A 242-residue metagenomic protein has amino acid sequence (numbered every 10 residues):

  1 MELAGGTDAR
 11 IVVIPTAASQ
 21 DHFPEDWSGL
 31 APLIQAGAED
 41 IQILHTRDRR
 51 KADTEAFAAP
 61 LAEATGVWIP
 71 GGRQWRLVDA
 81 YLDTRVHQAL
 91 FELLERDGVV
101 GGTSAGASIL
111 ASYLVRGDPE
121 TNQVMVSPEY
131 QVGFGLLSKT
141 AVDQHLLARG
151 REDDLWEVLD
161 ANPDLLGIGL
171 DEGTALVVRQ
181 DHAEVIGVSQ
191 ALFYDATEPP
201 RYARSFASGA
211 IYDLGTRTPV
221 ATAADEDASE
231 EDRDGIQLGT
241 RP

Functional and structural regions predicted by a protein language model:
M1-T7, A17-W27, P32-Q35, V115-P242: C-terminal and late-domain segments of enzyme folds
V12, A18-E63, I69, R76: Portal/gating segments that form or line small-molecule/metal binding sites
G37-D40, R96, P163: A short helix-to-beta-strand connector/capping loop
T54-G66, W75-R96, S208-D227, E231-L238 (+1 more regions): Mature, structured domains of secreted/extracytosolic soluble proteins
P70, R76-R149: Class I SAM-dependent methyltransferase SAM-binding "motif I" and its flanking Rossmann-like core
